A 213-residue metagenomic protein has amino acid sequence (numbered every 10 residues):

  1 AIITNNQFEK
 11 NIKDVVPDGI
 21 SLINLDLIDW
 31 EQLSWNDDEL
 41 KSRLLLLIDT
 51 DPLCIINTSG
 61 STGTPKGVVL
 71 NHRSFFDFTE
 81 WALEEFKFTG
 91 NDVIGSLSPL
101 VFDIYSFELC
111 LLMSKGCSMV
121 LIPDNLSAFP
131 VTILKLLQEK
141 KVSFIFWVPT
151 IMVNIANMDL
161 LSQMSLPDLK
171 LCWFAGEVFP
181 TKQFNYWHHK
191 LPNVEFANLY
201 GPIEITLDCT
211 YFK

Functional and structural regions predicted by a protein language model:
A1-F76, F86-K87, G116: Carrier-protein-dependent adenylate-forming modules in NRPS/ANL systems
I3-F8, D26, S98, D124-N125 (+2 more regions): Structural motif
Q7, S74, L100, Y105-S106 (+4 more regions): Acidic donor-diphosphate engagement hotspot in glycosyltransferases and nucleotidyltransferases that stabilizes
L44, V131-L134, L161-Q163: Short hydrophobic/charged patches on amphipathic alpha-helices used for structural packing and interfaces
I48, V69-N71, D103, V148 (+1 more regions): GHKL-family ATP-binding catalytic core of two-component histidine kinases
P52, T58-S61, I94, L100 (+4 more regions): Conserved S/T- and glycine-rich ATP-binding loop of Class I adenylate-forming
K66-G95, D103-S143, F212: Conserved AMP-binding/adenylation subdomain of ANL enzymes
S114-C117, V142-F146, A156-K213: Gly/Ser/Thr-rich phosphate-binding loop
